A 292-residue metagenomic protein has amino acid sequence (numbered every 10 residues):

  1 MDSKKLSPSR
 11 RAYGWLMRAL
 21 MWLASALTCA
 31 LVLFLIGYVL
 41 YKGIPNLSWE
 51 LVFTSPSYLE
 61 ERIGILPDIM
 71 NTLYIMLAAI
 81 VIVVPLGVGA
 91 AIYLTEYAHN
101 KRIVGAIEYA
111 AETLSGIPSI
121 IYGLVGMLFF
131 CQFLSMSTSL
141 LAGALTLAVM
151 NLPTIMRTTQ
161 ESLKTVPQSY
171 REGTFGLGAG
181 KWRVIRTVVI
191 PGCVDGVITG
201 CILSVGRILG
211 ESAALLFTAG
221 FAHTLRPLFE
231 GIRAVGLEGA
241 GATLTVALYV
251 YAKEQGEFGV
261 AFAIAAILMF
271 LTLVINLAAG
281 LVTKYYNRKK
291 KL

Functional and structural regions predicted by a protein language model:
D2-L23, V39-A79, N100, V250-F258: Periplasmic/extracellular loop-to-transmembrane helix junction in inner-membrane transport proteins
L16, I65, I69, L73 (+6 more regions): Hydrophobic alpha-helical elements at and bordering transmembrane segments of multi-pass membrane proteins
P56-L59, I63, L215-M269: Interhelical loop and adjacent transmembrane-helix boundary motif in polytopic membrane transport permeases
M70, Y74-I82, L86, A90 (+4 more regions): Hydrophobic alpha-helical transmembrane segments of multipass integral membrane proteins, especially permease/channel
A79-A111, L124, A279-Y285: Transmembrane-helix boundary motif in ABC transporter permease subunits
V88-E108, S137-V189, V197-S204, I208: Membrane-cytosol interface at the C-terminal ends of specific transmembrane alpha-helices in multi-pass membrane
L94, Q160, K164, Q168 (+2 more regions): C-terminal transmembrane helix and the adjacent membrane-cytosol boundary/short C-terminal tail of inner/organellar
E112-A148: Generic hydrophobic transmembrane alpha-helix motif, especially the helices
